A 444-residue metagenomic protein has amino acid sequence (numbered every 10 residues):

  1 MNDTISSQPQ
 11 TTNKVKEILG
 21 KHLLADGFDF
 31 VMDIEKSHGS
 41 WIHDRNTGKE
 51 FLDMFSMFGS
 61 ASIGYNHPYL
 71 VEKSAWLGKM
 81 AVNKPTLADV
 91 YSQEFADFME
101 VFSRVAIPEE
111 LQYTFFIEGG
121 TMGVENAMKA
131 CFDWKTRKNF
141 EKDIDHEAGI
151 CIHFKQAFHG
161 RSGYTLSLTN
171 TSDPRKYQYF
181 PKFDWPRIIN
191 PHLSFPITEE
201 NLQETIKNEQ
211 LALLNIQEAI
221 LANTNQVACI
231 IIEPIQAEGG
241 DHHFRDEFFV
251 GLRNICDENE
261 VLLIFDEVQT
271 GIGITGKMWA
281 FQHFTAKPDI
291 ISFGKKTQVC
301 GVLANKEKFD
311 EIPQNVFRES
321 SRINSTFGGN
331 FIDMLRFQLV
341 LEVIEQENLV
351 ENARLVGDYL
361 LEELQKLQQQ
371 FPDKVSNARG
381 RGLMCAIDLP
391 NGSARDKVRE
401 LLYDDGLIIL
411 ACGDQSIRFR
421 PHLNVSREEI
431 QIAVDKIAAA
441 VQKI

Functional and structural regions predicted by a protein language model:
N2-I444: Conserved N-terminal phosphate-binding loop of PLP-dependent enzymes in the Aspartate aminotransferase
